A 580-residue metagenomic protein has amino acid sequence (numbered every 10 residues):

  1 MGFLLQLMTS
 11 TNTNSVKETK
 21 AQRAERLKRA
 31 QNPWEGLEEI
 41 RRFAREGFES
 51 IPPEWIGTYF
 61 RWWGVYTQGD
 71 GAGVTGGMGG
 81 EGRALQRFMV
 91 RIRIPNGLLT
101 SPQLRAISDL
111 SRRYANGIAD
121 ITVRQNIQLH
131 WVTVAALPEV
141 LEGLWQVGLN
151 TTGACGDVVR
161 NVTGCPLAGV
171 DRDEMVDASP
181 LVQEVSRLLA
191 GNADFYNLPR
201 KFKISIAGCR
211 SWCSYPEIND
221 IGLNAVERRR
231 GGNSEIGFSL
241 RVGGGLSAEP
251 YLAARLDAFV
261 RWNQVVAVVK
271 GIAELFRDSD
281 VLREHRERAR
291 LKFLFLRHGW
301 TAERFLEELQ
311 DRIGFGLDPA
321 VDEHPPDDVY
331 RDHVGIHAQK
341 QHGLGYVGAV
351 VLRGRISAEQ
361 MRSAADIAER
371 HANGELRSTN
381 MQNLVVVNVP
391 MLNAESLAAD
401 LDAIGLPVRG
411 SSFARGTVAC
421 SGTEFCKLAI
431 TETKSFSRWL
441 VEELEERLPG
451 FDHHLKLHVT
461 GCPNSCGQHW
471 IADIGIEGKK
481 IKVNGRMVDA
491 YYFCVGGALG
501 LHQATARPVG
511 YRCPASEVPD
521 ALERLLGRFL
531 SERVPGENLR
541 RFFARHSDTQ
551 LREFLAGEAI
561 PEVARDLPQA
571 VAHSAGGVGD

Functional and structural regions predicted by a protein language model:
G2-D580: Peripheral terminal and linker regions in Fe-S/redox and tRNA-modifying enzymes
